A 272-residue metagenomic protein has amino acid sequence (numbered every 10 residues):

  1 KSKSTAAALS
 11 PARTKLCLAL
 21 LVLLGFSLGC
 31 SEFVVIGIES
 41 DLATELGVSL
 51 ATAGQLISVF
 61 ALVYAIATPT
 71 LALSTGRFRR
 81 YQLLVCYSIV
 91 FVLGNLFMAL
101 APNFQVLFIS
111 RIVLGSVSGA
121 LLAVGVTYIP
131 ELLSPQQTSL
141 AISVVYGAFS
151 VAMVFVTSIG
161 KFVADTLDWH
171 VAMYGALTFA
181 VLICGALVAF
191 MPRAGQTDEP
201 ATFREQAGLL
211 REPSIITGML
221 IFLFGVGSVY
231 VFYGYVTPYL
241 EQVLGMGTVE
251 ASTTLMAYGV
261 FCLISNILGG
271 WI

Functional and structural regions predicted by a protein language model:
S4-P11, M191-G218: Juxtamembrane intracellular "pre-TM" segments in multi-pass secondary transporters
C17-L50, T68-L71, F232-T237: Extracytoplasmic
F33, A61-P69, M153-V154, G259-I267: Residue-level signature of mid-helix packing/kink "hotspots" within the transmembrane helices of 12-pass Major
I36, I216-M256: Extracytoplasmic gate region of multi-pass secondary transporters
G47, R79, L100-V106, S134 (+1 more regions): Helix-breaking motifs and short loop linkers at transmembrane-helix boundaries and internal kinks in secondary membrane
I66-F104: Conserved MFS/SLC helix-loop-helix module at the cytosolic interface between two early adjacent transmembrane helices
F104-V106, P135-A189: Helix-loop-helix hairpin linking two adjacent transmembrane segments in secondary transporters
S110-A148: Cytoplasmic helix-loop-helix junction between adjacent transmembrane helices in 12-TM secondary transporters
